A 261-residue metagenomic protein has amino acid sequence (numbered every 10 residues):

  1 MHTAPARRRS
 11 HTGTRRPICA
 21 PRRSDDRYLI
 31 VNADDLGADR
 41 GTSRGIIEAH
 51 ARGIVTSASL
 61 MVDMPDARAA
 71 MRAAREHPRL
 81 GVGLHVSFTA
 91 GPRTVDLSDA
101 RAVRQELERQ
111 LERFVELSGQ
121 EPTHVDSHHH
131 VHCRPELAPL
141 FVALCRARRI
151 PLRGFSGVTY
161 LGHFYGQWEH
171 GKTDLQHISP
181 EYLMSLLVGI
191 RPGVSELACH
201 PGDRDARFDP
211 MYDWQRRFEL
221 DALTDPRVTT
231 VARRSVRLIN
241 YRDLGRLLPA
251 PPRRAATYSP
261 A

Functional and structural regions predicted by a protein language model:
H2-I30, R40-S118, H124, H132-A261: Terminal accessory/targeting
A33-L36: DG-centered beta-turn motif at the end of beta-strands
